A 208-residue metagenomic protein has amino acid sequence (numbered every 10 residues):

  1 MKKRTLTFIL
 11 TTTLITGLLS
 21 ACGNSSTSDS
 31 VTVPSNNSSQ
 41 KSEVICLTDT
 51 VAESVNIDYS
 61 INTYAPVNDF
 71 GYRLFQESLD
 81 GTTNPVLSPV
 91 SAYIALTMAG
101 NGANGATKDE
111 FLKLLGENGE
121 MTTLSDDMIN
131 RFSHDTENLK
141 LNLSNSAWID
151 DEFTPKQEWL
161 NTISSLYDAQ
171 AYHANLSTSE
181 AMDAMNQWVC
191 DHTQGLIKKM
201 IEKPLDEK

Functional and structural regions predicted by a protein language model:
M1-I9: Bacterial N-terminal signal peptides that target proteins for export
G17-A21: C-terminal motif of bacterial Sec signal peptides marking the signal peptidase cleavage site
G23-S25: Bacterial signal peptide processing site
D29-V67: N-terminal low-complexity, Pro/Thr/Ser-rich intrinsically disordered segments that act as propeptides or flexible
P34, S38-K41, T82, S125-K208: Non-catalytic, conformational "gating/processing" segments within enzyme and secreted inhibitor domains
D49-D58, V90-I94, K108-K113, I163-Y172 (+1 more regions): Acidic/histidine-rich, surface-exposed loop or edge segments in extracytoplasmic proteins
A52, N101-S133: Active-site-surrounding "flap" and adjacent substrate/cofactor-binding loops of secreted or lumenal enzymes, prototyped
P85-A92, L96-A103, M200-K208: Active-site-proximal helix/loop microenvironment of the serine DD-peptidase/beta-lactamase transpeptidase fold
